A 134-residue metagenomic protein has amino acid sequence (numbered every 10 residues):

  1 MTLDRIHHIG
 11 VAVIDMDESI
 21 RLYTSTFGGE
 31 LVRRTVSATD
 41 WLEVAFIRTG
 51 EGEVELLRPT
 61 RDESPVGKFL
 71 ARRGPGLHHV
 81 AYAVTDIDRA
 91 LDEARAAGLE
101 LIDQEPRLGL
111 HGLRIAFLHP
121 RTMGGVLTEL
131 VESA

Functional and structural regions predicted by a protein language model:
M1-I20, P75-V84, A134: N-terminal beta-strand motif that seeds the catalytic metal site of vicinal oxygen chelate
T2, A45-R48, E55, Y82 (+1 more regions): Vicinal oxygen chelate
R5-H7, G29-W41, R61-H78, E93 (+1 more regions): A cross-kingdom feature marking solvent-exposed beta-strand/loop segments within repeated, beta-rich binding/scaffold
I6, G10-V13, Y23, I47 (+5 more regions): Short, structured motif recognition centered on aromatic/hydrophobic residues
M16-D17, E63, I87, G124: Alpha-helix N-cap/helix-start and coil->helix boundary motif
D17-L42, I47: N-terminal first-folded block
S19-L22, A90-A94: Hydrophobic side chains in well-ordered alpha-helices
G50-V54, R61-E63, I87: Short, charged/polar surface micro-motifs in flexible loops or helix N-caps
